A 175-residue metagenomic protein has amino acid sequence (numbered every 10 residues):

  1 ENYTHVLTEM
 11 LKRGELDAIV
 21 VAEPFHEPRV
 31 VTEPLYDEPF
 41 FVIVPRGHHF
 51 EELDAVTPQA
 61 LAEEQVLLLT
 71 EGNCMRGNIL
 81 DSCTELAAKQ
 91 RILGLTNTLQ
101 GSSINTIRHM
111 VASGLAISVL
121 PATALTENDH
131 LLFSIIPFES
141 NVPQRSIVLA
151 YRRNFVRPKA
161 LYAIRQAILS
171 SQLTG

Functional and structural regions predicted by a protein language model:
E1-P28, K89-L93, Q100-G101: Central regulatory/effector-binding core of bacterial HTH transcription factors
Y3, T57, S102-S103, P121: Short loop/turn segments at beta->alpha junctions
K12-V21, F40, T106, V111-I117 (+1 more regions): Alpha-to-beta junction loops
R29-L67: Flexible hinge/capping segments at coil-to-helix
V31-F41, A122-L125, H130-Q144: Short beta-strand->loop
G47-T57, C74, S140-P143, N154-A160: Short helix-loop capping/hinge motifs at secondary-structure junctions, enriched in acidic/polar residues
F50, Q65-Q90, R157-R165, S171 (+1 more regions): Secondary-structure junction motif
V66, L115, I135-G175: A late-sequence structural motif
